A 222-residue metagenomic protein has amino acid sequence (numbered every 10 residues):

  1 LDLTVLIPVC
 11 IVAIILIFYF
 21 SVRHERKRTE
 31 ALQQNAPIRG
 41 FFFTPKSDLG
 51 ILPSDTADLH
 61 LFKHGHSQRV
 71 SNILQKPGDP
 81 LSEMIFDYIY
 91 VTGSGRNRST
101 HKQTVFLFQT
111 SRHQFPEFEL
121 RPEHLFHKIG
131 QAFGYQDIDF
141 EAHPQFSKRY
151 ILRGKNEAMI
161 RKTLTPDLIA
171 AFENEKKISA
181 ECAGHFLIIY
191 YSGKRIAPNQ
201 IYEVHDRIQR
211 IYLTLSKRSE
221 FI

Functional and structural regions predicted by a protein language model:
L1-C10: Feature marks short, highly hydrophobic, charge-poor N-terminal signal-anchor/signal peptide-like helices that anchor
I14-S21: Alpha-helical transmembrane segments
V22-T29: Membrane-proximal amphipathic alpha-helices that sit immediately adjacent to an N-terminal transmembrane/signal-anchor
E30-S54, D58-I222: Charged, low-complexity intrinsically disordered regions
